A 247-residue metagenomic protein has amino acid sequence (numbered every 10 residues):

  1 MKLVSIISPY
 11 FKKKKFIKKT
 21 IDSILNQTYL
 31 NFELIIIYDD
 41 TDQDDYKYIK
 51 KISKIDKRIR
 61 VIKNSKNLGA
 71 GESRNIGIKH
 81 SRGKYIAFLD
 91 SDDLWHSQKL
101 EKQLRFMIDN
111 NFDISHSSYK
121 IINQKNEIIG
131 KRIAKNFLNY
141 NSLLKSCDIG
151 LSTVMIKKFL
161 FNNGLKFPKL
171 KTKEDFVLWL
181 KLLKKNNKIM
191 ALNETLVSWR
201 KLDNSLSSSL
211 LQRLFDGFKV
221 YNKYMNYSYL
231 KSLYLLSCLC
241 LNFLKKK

Functional and structural regions predicted by a protein language model:
M1-L25: N-proximal low-complexity "stem/linker" segments adjacent to membrane-targeting elements
I6, F137-Q212, D216, V220: Conserved nucleotide-sugar donor-binding catalytic segment
I21-D22, Y46, G83, H96-I108: Short alpha-helix within the catalytic core of nucleotide-sugar-dependent glycosyltransferases
I21-K63: Acidic donor-binding segment of Leloir-type glycosyltransferases
N64-S81: Glycine-rich, basic loop-to-helix element that forms the pyrophosphate-binding segment of sugar-nucleotide handling
I86: Short aromatic/hydrophobic "clamp" motif used to bind/position activated sugar donors
D90-L94, S118: The conserved acidic donor/metal-binding loop of glycosyltransferases
Q98-I129: Conserved donor NDP-sugar-binding/catalytic core segment of glycosyltransferases
